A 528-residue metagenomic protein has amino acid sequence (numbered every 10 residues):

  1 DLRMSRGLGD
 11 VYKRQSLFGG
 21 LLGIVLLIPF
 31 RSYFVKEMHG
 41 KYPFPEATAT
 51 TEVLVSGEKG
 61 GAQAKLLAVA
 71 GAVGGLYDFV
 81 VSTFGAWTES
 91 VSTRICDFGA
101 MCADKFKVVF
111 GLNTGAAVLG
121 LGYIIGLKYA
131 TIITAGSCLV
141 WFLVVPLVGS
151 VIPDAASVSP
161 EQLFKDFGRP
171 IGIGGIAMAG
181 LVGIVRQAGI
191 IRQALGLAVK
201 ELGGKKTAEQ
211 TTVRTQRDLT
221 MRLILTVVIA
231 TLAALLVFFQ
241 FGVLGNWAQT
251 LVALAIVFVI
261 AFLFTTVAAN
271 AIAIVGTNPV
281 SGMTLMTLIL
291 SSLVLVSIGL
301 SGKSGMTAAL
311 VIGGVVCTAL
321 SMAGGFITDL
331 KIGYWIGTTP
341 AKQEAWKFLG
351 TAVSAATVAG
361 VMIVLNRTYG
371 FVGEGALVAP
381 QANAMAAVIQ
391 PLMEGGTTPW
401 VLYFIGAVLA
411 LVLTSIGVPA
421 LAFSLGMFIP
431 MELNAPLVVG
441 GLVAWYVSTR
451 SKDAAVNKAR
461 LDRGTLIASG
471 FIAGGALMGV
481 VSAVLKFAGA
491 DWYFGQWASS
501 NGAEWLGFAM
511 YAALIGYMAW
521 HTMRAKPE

Functional and structural regions predicted by a protein language model:
D1-Y12: Single conserved hydrophobic/aromatic residue that forms the stacking wall/gate of nucleotide- or nucleobase-binding
R14-L17, C102-F110, N246-I260, M306-A319 (+3 more regions): Structural signature of hydrophobic alpha-helical transmembrane segments
S16-I28, V69-G85, A117-Y123, G136-P146 (+11 more regions): Hydrophobic core segments of alpha-helical transmembrane domains in multi-pass membrane transport and ion-translocation
E37-S56, S92-D104, R192-R214, E374-A386: Juxtamembrane inter-helical linkers in multi-pass membrane proteins
K41-E46, L127-T131, A135, A273-T287 (+3 more regions): Short, non-helical or kinked segments that cap or interrupt transmembrane helices
E52, S56-V69, A208-R214, G337-L349: Membrane-interface alpha-helices at helix entry/exit sites of multi-pass transporters
Q187-R192, R450-A454, M518-E528: Membrane-interface capping segments at transmembrane-helix boundaries
A233-T328, Y334-W335, V364, A376-A379 (+2 more regions): Membrane-embedded translocation segments of transport machinery
